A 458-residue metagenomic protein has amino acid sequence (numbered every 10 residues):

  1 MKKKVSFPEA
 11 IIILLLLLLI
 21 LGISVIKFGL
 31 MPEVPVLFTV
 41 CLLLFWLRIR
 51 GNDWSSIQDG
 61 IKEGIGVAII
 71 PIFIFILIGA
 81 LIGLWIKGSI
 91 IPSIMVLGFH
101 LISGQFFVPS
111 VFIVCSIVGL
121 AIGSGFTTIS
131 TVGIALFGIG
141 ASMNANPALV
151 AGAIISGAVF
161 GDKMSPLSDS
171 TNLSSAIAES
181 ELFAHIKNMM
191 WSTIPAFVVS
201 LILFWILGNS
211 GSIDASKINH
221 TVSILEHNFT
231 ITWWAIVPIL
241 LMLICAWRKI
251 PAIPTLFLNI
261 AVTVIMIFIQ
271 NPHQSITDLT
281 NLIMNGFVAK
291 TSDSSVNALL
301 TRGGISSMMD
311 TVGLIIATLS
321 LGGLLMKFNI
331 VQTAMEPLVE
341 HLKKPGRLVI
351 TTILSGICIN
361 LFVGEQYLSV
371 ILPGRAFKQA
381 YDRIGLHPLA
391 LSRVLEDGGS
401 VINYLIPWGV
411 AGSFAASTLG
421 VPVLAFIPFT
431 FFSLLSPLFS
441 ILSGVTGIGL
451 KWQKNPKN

Functional and structural regions predicted by a protein language model:
M1-K3, I86-V96, I113-I117, S212-E226 (+1 more regions): Short juxtamembrane and helix-loop transition motifs at transmembrane-helix boundaries in membrane proteins
M1-P71, T193-P195, V199, G208-L314 (+1 more regions): Hydrophobic transmembrane alpha-helices of multi-pass small-molecule transporters
V5, I11, I177-T193, F197 (+1 more regions): C-terminal transmembrane helix pair
I13, P35, T39, L43 (+24 more regions): Alpha-helical transmembrane segments in multi-pass membrane proteins
L18-I23, L44-F45, A80, I113-I117 (+10 more regions): Alpha-helical transmembrane segments of multipass membrane proteins
G51-A141, S292-K378: Membrane-embedded alpha-helical segments and adjacent helix-loop junctions characteristic of multi-pass solute
S103-W191, S355-D397, N458: Hydrophobic transmembrane alpha-helices that form the pore/transport pathway of multi-pass ion and small-solute
A153-I154, V159-D162, P166-L167, F197-I213 (+1 more regions): Transmembrane-helix bundle segments that line or gate the permeation/cavity pathway in multi-pass membrane proteins
